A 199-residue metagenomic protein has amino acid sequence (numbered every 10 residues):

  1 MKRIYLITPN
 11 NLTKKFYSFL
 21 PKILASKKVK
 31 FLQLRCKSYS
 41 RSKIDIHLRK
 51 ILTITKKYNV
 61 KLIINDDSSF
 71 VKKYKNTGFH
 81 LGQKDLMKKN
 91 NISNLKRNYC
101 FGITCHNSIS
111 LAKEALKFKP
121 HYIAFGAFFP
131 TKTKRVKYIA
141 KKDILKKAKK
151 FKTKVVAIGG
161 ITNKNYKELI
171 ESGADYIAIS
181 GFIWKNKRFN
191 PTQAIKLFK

Functional and structural regions predicted by a protein language model:
M1-I4: Extreme N-terminal starter segment of soluble prokaryotic enzymes
L6, F79-N91, A124-K137, Y166 (+1 more regions): Glycine-rich phosphate-binding active-site loops on the catalytic face of alpha/beta enzymes
N10, C36, Q83, C105-N107 (+3 more regions): Short secondary-structure boundary segments
L20-R35, F118: Catalytic domains of carbohydrate-active enzymes, especially glycoside hydrolases
I23, L62-T77, L81, N107-K119 (+3 more regions): Catalytic cores of alpha/beta
F31-L95: N-terminal active-site wall of soluble small-molecule enzyme domains
F31-Q33, I63, H80, G102 (+2 more regions): Conserved beta-strand positions in the central sheet of alpha/beta enzyme cores
D45-I64, N90-S108, V136-N163, K196-K199: Alpha-helix-loop-beta-strand connector modules within alpha/beta enzyme cores
